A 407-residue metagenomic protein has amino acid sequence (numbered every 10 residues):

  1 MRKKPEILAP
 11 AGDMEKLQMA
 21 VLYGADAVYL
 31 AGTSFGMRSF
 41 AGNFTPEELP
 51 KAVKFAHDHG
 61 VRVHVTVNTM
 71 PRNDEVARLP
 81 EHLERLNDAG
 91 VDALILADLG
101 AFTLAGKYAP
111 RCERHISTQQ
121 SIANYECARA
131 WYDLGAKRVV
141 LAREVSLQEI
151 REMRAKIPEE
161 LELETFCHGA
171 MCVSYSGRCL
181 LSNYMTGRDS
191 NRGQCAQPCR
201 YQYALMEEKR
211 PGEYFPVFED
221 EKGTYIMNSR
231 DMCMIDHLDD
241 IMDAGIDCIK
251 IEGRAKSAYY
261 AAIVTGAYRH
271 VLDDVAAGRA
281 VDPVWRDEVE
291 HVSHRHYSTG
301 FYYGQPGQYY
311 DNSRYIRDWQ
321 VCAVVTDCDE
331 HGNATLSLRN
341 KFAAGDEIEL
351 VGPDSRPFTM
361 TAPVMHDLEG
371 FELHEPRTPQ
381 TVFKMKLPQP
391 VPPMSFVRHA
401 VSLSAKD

Functional and structural regions predicted by a protein language model:
M1-L22, A27-L30, S34, H59-T69 (+5 more regions): Surface-exposed amphipathic alpha-helical tracts and adjacent flexible/coil segments at the periphery of soluble enzymes
D13-K16, S34-Y125: Active-site beta->alpha loop and helix N-cap motifs at the rims of alpha/beta catalytic domains
